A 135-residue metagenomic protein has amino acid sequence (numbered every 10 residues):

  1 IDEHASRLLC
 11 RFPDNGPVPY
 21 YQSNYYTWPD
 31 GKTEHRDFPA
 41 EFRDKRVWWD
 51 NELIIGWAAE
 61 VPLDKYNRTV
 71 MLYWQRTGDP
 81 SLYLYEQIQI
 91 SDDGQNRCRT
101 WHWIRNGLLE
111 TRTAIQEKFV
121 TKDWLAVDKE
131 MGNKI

Functional and structural regions predicted by a protein language model:
I1-I135: Soluble ligand-binding/transfer domains with enclosed cavities or grooves
